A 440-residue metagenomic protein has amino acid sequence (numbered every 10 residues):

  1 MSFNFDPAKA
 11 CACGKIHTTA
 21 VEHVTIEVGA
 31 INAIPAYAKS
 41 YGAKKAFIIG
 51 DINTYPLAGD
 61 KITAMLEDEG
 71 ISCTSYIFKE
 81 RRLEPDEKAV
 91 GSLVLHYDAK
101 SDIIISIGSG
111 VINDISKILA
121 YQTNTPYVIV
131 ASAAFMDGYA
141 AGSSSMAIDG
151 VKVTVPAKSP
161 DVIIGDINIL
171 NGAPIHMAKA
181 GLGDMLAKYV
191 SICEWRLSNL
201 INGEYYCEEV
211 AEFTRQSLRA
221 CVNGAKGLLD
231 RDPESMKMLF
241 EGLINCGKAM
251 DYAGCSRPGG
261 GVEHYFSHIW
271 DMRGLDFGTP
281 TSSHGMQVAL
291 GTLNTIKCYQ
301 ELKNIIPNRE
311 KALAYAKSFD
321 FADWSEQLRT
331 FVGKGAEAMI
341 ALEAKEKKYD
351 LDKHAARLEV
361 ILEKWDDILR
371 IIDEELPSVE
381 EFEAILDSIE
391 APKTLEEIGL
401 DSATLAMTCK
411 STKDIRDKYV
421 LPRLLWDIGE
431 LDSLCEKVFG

Functional and structural regions predicted by a protein language model:
M1-I103: ATP/NTP phosphate-donor binding region
S2-C11, I305-G440: C-terminal charged capping/lid subdomain of soluble metabolic enzymes
I16-T18, Y41, H96-A99, A120 (+5 more regions): Solvent-exposed alpha-helices and their adjacent loops that cap or buttress functional pockets in soluble metabolic
T74-S75, L83-K100, A134, R257-G274 (+1 more regions): Non-transmembrane, aqueous-exposed alpha-helical and coiled segments at domain scale
Y97-A133: A short, small-residue-rich loop immediately preceding and capping a beta-strand
Q122-A220: A glycine/threonine-rich phosphate-anchoring loop and its flanking beta-alpha core in nucleotide/phosphate-binding
Q216-K226, P233-N304: A conserved active-site cap/scaffold subdomain adjacent to cofactor or substrate pockets
